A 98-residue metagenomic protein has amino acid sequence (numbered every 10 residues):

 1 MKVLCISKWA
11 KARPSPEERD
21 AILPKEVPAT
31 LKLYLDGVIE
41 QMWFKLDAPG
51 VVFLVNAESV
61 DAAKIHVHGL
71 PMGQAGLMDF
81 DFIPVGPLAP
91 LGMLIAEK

Functional and structural regions predicted by a protein language model:
M1-K98: Conserved, structured core segments of small domains
